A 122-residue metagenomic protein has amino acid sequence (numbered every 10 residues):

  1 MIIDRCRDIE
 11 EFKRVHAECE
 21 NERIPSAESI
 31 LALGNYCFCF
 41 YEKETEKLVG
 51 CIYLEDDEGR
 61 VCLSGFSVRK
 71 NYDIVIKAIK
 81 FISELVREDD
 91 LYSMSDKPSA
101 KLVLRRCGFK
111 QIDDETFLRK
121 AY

Functional and structural regions predicted by a protein language model:
M1-P25: Short amphipathic alpha-helix that is part of the acyltransferase structural core
I3-D4, G108-D114: Short secondary-structure junctions
A32-I74: Conserved donor-binding loop and adjoining core beta-sheet/short helix segment in diverse acyl/aminoacyl transferases
E55, Y92-R105, K110, A121-Y122: Conserved beta-strand-loop-alpha-helix junction that forms the acyl-donor binding cleft
R60-V61, E88-M94: Hydrophobic beta-strand segments of well-ordered beta-sheets in folded domains
K70-L85: Conserved acetyl-CoA-binding loop-helix of GNAT-fold acetyltransferases
T116-K120: Minor-groove-contacting beta-hairpin "wing" of winged helix-turn-helix DNA-binding domains
